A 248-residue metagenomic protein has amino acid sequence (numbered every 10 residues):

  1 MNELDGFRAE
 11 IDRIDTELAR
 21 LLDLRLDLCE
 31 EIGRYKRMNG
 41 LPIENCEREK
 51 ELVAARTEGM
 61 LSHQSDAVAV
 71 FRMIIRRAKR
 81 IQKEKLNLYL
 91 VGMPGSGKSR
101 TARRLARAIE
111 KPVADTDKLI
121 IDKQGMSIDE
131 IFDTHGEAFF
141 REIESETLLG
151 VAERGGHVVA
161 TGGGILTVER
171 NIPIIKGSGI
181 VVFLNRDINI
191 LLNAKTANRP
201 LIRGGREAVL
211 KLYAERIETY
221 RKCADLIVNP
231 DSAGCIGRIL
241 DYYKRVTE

Functional and structural regions predicted by a protein language model:
M1-K85: Domain-level signature for soluble enzymes in the chorismate/prephenate branch of the shikimate pathway
L90: Hydrophobic anchor at the beta1->P-loop junction of P-loop NTPases
M93: P-loop (Walker A) phosphate-binding loop of NTP-binding proteins
G97: Conserved glycine(s) of the Walker
R104, A108, R154, E218-E248: NTP-dependent small-molecule kinase module
D115-I165, E169-P173: ATP-dependent small-molecule kinase phosphotransfer cores that center on conserved nucleotide phosphate-binding segments
G163-I165, D187-N189, A233: Short glycine-rich anion-binding loops that position phosphate/pyrophosphate groups of nucleotides and phosphorylated
S178-T219: A glycine- and Lys/Arg-enriched "phosphate-lid" helix/loop adjacent to the NTP-binding pocket of small-molecule kinases
